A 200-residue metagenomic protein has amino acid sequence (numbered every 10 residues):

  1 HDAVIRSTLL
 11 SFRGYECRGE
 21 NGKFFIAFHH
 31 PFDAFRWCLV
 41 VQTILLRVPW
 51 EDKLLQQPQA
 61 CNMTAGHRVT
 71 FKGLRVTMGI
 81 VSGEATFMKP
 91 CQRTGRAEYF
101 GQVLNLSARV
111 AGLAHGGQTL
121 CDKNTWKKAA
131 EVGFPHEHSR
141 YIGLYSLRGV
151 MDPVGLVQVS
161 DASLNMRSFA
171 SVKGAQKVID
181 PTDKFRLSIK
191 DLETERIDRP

Functional and structural regions predicted by a protein language model:
H1, W37, V41, Q102-L106: Hydrophobic alpha-helical membrane-association signature
H1-A3, R18: Conserved long alpha-helical elements within nucleotide-processing catalytic cores of c-di-GMP signaling and class III
T8-R36, I44-Q102, L120, W126 (+1 more regions): Catalytic core of nucleotidyl cyclases, primarily class III adenylyl/guanylyl cyclases
A34, V110, G149: Short, conserved phosphate/pyrophosphate- and ester-handling motifs at nucleotide-, phospho-/glycolipid
K72-L74, L104, L113, V150-P153: A short, structural micro-pattern
T86, G116-P200: Intrinsically disordered, glycine/charged-rich C-terminal tails and inter-domain linkers that flank nucleotidyl cyclase
V103-K123: Catalytic/regulatory signature loops of cyclic-dinucleotide turnover enzymes and related class III nucleotidyl cyclases
